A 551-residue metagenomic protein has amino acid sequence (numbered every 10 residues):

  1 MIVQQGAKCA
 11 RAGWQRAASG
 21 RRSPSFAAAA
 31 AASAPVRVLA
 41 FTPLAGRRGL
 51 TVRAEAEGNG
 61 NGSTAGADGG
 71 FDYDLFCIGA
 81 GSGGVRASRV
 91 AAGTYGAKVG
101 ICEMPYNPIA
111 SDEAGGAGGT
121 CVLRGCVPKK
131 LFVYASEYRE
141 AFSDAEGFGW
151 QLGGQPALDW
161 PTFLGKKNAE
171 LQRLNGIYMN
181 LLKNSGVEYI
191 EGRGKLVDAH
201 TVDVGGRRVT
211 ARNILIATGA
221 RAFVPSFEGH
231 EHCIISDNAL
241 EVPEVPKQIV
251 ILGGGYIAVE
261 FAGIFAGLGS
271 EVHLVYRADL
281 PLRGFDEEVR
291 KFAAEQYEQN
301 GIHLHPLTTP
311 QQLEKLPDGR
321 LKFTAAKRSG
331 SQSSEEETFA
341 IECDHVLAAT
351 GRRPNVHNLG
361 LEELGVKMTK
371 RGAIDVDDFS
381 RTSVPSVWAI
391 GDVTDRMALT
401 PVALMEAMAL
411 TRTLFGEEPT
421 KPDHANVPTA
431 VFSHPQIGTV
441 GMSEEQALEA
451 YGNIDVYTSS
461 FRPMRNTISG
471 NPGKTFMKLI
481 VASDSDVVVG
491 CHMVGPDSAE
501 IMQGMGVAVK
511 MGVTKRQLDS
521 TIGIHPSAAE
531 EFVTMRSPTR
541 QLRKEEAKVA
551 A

Functional and structural regions predicted by a protein language model:
M1-A40: N-terminal chloroplast transit peptides
R47-G66, F71: N-terminal mitochondrial targeting presequences
A54, E231-K247, F339-E418: FAD-site-proximal beta/loop scaffold in flavoenzymes
G66-G83, V245-G255: Beta1/beta-strand and adjacent pyrophosphate-binding region of the FAD-binding site in flavoprotein oxidoreductases
G70-Y73, R89-V245, H273, A278-L282 (+6 more regions): Glycine-rich flavin
F76-I78, G194, R208-G219, V250-L252 (+5 more regions): Short hydrophobic core segments
I78-G83, A87-G115, G119-V122, V127 (+5 more regions): Flexible, glycine-rich terminal cap/loop adjacent to redox cofactors in electron-transfer oxidoreductases
G83-V90, C233, A258-F261, G267 (+1 more regions): Short glycine/serine/threonine-rich phosphate/pyrophosphate-binding segments that cradle anionic phosphate groups
